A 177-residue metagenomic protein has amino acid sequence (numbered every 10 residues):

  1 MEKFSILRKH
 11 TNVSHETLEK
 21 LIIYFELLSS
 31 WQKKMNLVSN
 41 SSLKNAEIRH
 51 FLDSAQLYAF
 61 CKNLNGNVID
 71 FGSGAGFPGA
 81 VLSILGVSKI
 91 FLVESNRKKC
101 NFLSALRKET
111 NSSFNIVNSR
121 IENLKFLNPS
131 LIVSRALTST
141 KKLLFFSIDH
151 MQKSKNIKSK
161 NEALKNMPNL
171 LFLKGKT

Functional and structural regions predicted by a protein language model:
M1-N65, I69, K98-S112: Class I SAM-dependent transferase core
D70-G74: Conserved S-adenosyl-L-methionine
A75-V87: Conserved SAM-binding loop of SAM-dependent methyltransferases across substrates and taxa, primarily the Class I
G79-V81, F91, S95-T177: S-adenosylmethionine
